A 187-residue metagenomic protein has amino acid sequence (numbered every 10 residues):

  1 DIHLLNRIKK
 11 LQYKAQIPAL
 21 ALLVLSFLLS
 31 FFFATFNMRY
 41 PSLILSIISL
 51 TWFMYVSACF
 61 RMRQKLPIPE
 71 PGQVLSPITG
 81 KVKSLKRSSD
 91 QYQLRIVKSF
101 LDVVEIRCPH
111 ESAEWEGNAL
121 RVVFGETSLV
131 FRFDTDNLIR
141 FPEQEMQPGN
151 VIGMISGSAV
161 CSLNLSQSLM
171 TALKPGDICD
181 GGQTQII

Functional and structural regions predicted by a protein language model:
D1-I187: Contiguous, well-folded functional domains in the mature portion of proteins
